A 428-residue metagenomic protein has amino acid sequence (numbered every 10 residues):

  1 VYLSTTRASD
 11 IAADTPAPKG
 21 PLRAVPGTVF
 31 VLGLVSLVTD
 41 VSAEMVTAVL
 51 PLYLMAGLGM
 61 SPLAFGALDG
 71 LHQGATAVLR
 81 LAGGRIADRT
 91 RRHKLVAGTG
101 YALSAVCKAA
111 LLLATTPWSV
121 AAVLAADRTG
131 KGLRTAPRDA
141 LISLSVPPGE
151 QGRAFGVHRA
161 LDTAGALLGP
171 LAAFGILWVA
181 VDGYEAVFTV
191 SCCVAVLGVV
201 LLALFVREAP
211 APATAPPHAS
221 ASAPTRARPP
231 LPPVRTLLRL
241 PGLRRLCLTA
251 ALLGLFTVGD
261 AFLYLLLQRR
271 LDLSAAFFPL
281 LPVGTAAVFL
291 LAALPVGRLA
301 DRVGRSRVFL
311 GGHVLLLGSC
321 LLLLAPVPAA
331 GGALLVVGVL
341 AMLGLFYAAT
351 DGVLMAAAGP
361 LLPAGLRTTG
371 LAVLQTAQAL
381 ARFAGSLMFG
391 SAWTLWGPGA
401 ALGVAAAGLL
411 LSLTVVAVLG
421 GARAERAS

Functional and structural regions predicted by a protein language model:
Y2-P26, E208-T249: Juxtamembrane intracellular "pre-TM" segments in multi-pass secondary transporters
K19-Q73, R244-L281: Helix-loop boundary and gating motifs at the non-cytosolic
L52-G57, L168-A186, A384-A400: Transmembrane alpha-helix termini and helix-breaking/packing motifs in multi-pass membrane transporters
L79-R91, L177, A292-R305, W393: Helix-to-loop junctions at the C-terminal end of transmembrane segments in multipass secondary transporters
R89-Y101, R302-V314: Cytoplasmic membrane-interface "Motif A"-like loop-to-helix N-cap segments of 12-TM Major Facilitator Superfamily
A102-T115, V314-A330: C-terminal ends and interior cores of transmembrane alpha-helices in multi-pass membrane transporters/permeases
V123-A164: Cytoplasmic helix-loop-helix junction between adjacent transmembrane helices in 12-TM secondary transporters
F174, C193-H218, V415-G420: C-terminal membrane-cytosol helix-exit motif in multi-pass small-molecule transporters
